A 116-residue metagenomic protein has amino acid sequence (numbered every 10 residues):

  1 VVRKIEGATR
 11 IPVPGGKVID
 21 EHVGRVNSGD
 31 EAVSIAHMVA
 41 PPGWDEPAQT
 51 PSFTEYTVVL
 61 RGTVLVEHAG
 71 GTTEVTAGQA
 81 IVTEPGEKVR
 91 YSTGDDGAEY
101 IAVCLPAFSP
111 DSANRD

Functional and structural regions predicted by a protein language model:
V1-A32, P47, A113-D116: A short, N-terminal "cap"/entry segment at the start of jelly-roll beta-barrel domains of the cupin/DSBH fold
G24-R25, D45-P51, H68, S92-T93 (+1 more regions): Short histidine-centered beta-strand/loop micro-motifs that create catalytic or ligand/metal-coordination sites
H37-P41, T50-V66: Short, conserved beta-strand element in jelly-roll/cupin
T63-L65, T72, K88, G97: Structural motif
G70-P85: Short acidic-glycine-tyrosine-enriched beta hairpin
P85-P110: Ligand-binding loop in jelly-roll beta-barrel domains
